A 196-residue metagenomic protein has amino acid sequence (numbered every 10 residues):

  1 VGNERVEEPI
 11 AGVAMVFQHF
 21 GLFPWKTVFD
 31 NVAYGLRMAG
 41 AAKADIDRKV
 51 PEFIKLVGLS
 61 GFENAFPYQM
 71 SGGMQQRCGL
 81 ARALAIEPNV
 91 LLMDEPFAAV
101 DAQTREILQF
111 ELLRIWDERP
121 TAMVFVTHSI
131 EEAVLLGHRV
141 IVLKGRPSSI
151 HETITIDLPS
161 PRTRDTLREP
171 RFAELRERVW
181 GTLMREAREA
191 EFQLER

Functional and structural regions predicted by a protein language model:
V1-F17, M38, K43-D47, R164-R168: ABC ATPase NBD coupling module
P9, F29, K55, E63-F66: Signature (C-motif/LSGGQ) region and adjacent switch/coupling loops of ABC-type ATPase nucleotide-binding domains
K26-A33: Short coil-to-helix segment of the ABC ATPase nucleotide-binding domain corresponding to the Q-loop/switch region
A33, R37, A44-F62, R114: Conserved ABC ATPase "signature" region
A65-Y68, I86: Conserved signature/switch motifs of ABC ATPase nucleotide-binding domains
C78-A83, E87: ABC ATPase nucleotide-binding domain "signature" region
L91-D94: Catalytic Walker B motif of ABC-type/P-loop ATPase nucleotide-binding domains
R105-R119: Helical segment within the ABC ATPase nucleotide-binding domain
